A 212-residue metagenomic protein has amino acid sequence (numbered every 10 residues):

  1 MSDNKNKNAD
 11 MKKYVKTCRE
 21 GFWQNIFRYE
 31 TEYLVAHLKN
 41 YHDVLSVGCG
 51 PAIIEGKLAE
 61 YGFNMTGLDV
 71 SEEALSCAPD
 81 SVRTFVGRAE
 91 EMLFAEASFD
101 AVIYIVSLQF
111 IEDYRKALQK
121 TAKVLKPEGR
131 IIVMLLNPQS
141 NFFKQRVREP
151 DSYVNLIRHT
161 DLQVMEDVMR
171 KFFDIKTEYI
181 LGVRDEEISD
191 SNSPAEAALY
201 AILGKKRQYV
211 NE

Functional and structural regions predicted by a protein language model:
M1-K39, I53, K57: Conserved class I S-adenosyl-L-methionine
L45-E91: Class I SAM-dependent methyltransferase SAM/SAH-binding core
I103: A conserved beta-strand element that flanks and buttresses the S-adenosyl-L-methionine
V106-Q109: Short catalytic micro-motifs in class I SAM-dependent methyltransferases
R115-P127: A short glycine-rich, Lys/Arg-flanked "PGG" loop and its adjoining helix->strand segment in the class I
R130-H159: Conserved class I S-adenosyl-L-methionine
L156-Y179: Short alpha-helix
E187-E212: Core SAM-dependent methyltransferase catalytic element
